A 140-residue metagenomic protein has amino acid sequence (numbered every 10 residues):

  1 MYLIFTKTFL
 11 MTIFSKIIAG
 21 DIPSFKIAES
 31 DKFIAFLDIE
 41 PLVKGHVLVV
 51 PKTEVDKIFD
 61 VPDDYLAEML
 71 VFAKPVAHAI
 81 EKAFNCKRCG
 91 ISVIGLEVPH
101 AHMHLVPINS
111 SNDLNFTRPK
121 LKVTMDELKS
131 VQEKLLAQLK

Functional and structural regions predicted by a protein language model:
Y2-K140: HIT superfamily nucleotide-processing domains
